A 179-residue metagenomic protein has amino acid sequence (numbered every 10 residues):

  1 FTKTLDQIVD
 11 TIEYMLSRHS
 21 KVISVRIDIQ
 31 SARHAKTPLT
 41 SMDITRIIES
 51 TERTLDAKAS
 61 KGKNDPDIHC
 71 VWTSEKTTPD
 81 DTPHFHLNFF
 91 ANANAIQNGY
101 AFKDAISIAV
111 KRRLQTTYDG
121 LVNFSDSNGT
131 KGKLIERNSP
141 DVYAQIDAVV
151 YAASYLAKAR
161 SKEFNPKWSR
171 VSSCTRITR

Functional and structural regions predicted by a protein language model:
F1-H19, A93-R179: Catalytic "initiation/cleavage/transfer" segments centered on a nucleophilic residue and adjacent nucleic-acid-engaging
T2-T4, G62, F85: Amphipathic, alpha-helical segments enriched in basic
T11-T77: Signature for HUH/AEP ssDNA processing cores
K36, D81, I96-N98: Intrinsically disordered, low-complexity acidic/polar segments
S41, T45, D81-T82, Y100 (+1 more regions): Alpha-helix initiation and capping sites
D43, S60, N88, K103-A105 (+1 more regions): Generic preference for flexible, low-structure residues
H69-N94: Histidine-centered divalent-metal-coordination microenvironment in nucleic-acid enzymes
